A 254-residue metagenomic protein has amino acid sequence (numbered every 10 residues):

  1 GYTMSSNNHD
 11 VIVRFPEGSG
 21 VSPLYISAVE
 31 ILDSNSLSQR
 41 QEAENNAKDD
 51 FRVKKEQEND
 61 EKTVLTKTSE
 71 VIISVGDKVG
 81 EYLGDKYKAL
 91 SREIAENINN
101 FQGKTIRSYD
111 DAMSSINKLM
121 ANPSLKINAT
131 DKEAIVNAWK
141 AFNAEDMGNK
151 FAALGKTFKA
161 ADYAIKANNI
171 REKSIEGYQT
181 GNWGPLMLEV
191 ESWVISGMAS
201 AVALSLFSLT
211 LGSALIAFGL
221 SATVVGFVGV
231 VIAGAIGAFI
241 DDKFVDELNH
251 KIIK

Functional and structural regions predicted by a protein language model:
Y2-Y163, A167: Cationic, glycine-rich low-complexity segments
V75-V79, L83, M113, N117-I127 (+4 more regions): Membrane-active amphipathic alpha-helices enriched in small hydrophobic residues
